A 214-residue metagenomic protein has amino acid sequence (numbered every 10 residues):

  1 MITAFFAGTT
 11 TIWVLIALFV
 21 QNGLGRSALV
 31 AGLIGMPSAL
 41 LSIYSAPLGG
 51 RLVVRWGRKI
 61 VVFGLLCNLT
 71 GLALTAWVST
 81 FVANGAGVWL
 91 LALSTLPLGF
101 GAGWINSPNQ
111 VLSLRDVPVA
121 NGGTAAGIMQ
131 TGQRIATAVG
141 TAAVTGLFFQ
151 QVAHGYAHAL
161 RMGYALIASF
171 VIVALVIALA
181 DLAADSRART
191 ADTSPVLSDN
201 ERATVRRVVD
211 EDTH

Functional and structural regions predicted by a protein language model:
M1-A188: 12-transmembrane solute porter fold
D181-H214: Intrinsic disorder in cytosolic terminal tails and internal cytosolic loops of multi-pass membrane transporters
